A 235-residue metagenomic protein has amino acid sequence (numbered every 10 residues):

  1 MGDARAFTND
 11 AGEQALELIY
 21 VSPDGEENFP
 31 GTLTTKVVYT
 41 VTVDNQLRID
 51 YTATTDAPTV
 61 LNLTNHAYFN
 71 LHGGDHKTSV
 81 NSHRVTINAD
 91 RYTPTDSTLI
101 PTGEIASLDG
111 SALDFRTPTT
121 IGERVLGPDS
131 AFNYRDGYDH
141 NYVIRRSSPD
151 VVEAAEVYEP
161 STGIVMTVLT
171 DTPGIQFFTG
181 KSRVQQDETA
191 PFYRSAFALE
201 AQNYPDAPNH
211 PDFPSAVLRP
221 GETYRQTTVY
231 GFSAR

Functional and structural regions predicted by a protein language model:
M1-R235: An exposed, glycine/acidic-rich loop-and-rim segment of catalytic or binding clefts
